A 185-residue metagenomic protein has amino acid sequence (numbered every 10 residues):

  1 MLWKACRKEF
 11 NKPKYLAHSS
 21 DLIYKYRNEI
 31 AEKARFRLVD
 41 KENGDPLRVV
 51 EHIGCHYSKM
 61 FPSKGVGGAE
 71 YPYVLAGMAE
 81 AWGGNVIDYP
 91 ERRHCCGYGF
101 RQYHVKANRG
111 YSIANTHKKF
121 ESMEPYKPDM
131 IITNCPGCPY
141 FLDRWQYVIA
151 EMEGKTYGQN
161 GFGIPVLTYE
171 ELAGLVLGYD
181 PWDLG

Functional and structural regions predicted by a protein language model:
M1-G185: Iron-sulfur cluster-binding electron-transfer modules in prokaryotic oxidoreductases
